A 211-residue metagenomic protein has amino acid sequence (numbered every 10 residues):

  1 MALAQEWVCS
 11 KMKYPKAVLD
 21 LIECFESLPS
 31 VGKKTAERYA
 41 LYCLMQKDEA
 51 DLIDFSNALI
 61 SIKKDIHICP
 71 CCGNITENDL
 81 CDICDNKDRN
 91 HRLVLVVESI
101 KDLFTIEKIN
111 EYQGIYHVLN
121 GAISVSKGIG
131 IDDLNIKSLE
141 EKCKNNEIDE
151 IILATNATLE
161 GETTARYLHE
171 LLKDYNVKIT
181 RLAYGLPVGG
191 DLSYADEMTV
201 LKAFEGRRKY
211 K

Functional and structural regions predicted by a protein language model:
K13-V18, S27, T35, Y39-L103: Cys/His-rich Zn2+-binding cysteine-cluster or related metal-binding knuckle/ribbon modules and their
E26, L44, I60, E77 (+6 more regions): Signal for well-folded cores of large energy- and translation-related assemblies
P29, E49, I62, N74 (+3 more regions): Conserved phosphate/pyrophosphate-binding and hydrolysis machinery centered on Walker-type P-loop NTPases, extending
T35, E140-I152, A157-K211: Long C-terminal interaction/binding lobes of large macromolecular proteins
A36, N86-T155: Extended interfacial segments that mediate partner engagement and assembly in macromolecular machines
